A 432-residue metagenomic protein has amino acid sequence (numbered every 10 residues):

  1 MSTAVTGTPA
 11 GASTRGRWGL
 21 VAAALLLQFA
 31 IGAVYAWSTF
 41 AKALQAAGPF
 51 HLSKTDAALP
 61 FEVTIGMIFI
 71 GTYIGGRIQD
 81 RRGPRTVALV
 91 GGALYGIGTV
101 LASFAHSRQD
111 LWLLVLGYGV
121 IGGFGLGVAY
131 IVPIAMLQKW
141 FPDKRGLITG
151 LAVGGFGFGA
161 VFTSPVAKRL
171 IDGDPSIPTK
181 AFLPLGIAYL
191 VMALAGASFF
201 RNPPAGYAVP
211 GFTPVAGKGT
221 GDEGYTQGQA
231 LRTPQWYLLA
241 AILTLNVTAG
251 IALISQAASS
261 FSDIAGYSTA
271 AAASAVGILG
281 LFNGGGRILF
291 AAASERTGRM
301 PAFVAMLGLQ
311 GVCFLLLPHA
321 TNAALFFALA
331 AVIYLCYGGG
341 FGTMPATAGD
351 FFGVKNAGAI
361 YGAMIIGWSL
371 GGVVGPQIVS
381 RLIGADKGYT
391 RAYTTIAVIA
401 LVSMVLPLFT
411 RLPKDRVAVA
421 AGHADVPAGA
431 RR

Functional and structural regions predicted by a protein language model:
W37-K42, G228-F290, G375: Extracytoplasmic gate region of multi-pass secondary transporters
L44, G127-F141, I148-T149, G339-F352: Intracellular juxtamembrane helix-capping segments at the cytosolic ends of symmetry-related transmembrane helices
L44-Q45, I78-Q79, F162-P175, F261-S262 (+2 more regions): Interfacial helix-cap and linker-helix signal at transmembrane-aqueous boundaries of multi-pass secondary transporters
E62-R77, G277-L289: Central cavity-lining transmembrane alpha-helices of secondary-active solute carriers, predominantly the Major
A93-S107, L309-T321: C-terminal ends and interior cores of transmembrane alpha-helices in multi-pass membrane transporters/permeases
L111-G127, T244, L325-G338: Hydrophobic core of transmembrane alpha-helices in multi-pass small-molecule transporters, especially MFS/SLC-type
F156-A205: Helix-loop-helix hairpin linking two adjacent transmembrane segments in secondary transporters
N246-A252, A271-T347: C-terminal transmembrane helical hairpin of 12-TM major facilitator-type secondary transporters
